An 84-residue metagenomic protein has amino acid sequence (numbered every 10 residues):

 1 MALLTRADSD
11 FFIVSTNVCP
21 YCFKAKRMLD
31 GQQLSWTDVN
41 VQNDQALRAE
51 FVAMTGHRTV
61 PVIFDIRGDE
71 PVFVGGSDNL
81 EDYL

Functional and structural regions predicted by a protein language model:
M1-T37: Local sequence-structure signature of Cys/Sec-based thiol-disulfide redox active-site neighborhoods
V14, V39, N43, G75: Small/polar loops that bind or transfer phosphate-bearing groups
P20, Q42, E81: Nucleotide phosphate-binding site architecture
A25, L47, T59, G76-L80: Amphipathic alpha-helical interface surfaces
L34-R48, H57-R58: Thiol-based oxidoreductase modules, predominantly thioredoxin-like and allied folds used for disulfide exchange
R48-T55, Y83-L84: Short amphipathic alpha-helix with an adjacent loop that forms part of the alpha/beta core around
T55-F64: Structural micro-motif
D65-L84: Non-catalytic, surface beta->alpha helical segment in thiol-disulfide oxidoreductase systems
